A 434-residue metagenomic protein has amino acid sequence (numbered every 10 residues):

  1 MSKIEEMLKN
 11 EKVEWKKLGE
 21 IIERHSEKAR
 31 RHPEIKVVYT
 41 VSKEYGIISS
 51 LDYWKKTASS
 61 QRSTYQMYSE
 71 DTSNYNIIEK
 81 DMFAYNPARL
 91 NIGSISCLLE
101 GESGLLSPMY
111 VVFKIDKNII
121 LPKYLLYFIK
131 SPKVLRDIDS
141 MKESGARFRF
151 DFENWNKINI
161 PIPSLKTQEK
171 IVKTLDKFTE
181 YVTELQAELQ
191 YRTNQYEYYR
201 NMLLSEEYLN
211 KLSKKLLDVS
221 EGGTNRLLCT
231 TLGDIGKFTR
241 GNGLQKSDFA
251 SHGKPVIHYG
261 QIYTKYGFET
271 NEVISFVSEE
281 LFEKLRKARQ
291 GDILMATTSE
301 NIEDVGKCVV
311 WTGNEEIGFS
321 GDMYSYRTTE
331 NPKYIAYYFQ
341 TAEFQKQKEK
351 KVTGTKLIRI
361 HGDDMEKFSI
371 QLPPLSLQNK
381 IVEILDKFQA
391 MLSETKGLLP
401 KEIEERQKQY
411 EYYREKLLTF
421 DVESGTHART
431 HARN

Functional and structural regions predicted by a protein language model:
M1-N434: Charged, alpha-helix-forming regions
